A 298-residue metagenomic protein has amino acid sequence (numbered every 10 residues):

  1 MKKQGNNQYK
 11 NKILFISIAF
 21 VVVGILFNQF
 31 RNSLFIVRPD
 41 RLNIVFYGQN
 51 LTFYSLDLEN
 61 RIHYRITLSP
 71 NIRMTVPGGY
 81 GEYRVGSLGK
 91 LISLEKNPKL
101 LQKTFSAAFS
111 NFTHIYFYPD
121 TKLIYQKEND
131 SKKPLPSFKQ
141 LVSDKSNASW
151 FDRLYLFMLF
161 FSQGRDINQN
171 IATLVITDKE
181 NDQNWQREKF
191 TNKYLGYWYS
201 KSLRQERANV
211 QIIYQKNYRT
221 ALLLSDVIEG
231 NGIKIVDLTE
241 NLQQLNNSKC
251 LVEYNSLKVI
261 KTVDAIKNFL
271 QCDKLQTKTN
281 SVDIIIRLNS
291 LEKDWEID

Functional and structural regions predicted by a protein language model:
K2-D298: Non-catalytic, solvent-exposed segments at the cell envelope interface
